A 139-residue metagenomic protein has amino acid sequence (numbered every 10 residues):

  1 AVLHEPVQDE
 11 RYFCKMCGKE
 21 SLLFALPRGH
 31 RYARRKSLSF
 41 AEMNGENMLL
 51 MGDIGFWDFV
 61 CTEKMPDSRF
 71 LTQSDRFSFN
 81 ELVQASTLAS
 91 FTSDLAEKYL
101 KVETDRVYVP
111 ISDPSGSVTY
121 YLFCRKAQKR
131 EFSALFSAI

Functional and structural regions predicted by a protein language model:
A1-L22, Y108-V109: Short beta-strand-centered segments that line the small-molecule binding cleft or hinge of alpha/beta clamshell
A1-V2, L22, V83-F91, T104-R106: Alpha-to-beta junction loops
H4, Y32, F40, N44-S68 (+2 more regions): Secondary-structure junction motif
H4-V7, R31-A33, L71, E103-D105: Short gly/ser/thr-rich secondary-structure transition/capping motifs
E10-R11, S37, Q73-R76: Structural motif corresponding to alpha-helix initiation and N-cap regions
Y12-K15, K19-F24, R28-H30, F40 (+2 more regions): Small-molecule pocket liners
R76-T87, L95: Short helices/loops that flank or line small-molecule/ion binding pockets
V107-I139: A late-sequence structural motif
